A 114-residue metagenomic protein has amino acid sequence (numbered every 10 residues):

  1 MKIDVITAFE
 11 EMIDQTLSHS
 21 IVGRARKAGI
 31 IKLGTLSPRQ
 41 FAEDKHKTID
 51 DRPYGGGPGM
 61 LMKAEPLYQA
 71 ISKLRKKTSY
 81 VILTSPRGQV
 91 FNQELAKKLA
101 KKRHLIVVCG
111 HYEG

Functional and structural regions predicted by a protein language model:
M1-L74: N-terminal nucleotide/polyanion-binding subdomain common to many enzyme families
L61-H111: S-adenosyl-L-methionine/SAH cofactor-binding core of RNA-modifying enzymes
G114: Active-site glycine-rich loop that binds ribose-phosphate moieties when present
